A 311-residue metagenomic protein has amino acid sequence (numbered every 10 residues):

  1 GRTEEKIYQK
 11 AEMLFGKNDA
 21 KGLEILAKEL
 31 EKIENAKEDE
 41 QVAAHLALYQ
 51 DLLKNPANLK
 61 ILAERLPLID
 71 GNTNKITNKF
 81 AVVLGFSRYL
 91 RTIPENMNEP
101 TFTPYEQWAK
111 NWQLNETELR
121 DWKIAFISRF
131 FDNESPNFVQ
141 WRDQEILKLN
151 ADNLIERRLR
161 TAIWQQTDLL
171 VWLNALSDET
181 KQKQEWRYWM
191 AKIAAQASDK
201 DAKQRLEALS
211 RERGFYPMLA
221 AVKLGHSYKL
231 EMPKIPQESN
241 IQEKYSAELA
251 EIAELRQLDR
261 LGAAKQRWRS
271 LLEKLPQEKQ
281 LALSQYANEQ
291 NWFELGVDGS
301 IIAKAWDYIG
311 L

Functional and structural regions predicted by a protein language model:
G1-L311: Cell-wall glycan-active module
